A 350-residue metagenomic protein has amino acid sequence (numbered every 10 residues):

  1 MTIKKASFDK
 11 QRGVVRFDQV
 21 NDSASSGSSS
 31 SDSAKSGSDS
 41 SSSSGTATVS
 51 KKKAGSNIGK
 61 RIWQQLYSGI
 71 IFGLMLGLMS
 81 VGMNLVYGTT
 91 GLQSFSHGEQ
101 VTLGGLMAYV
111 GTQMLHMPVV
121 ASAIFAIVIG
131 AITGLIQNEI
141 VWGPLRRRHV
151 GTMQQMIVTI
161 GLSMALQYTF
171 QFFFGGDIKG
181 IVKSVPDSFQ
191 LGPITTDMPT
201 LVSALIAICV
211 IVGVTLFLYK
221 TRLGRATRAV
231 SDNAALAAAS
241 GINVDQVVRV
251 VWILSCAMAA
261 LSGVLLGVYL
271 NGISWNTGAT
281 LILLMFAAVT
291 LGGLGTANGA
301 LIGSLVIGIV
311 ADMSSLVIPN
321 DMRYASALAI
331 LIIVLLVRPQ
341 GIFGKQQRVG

Functional and structural regions predicted by a protein language model:
K5-K10, V15-L78, H149-T152: Membrane-interfacial amphipathic/re-entrant helices at transmembrane-helix boundaries
R61-Q65, L218, R222, W252-V289 (+2 more regions): Inter-helical junctions in multi-pass inner-membrane proteins, predominant in energy-converting antiporter-like
I62-T112, I140-V150, Q154, L291-A297: Single transmembrane alpha-helix segments in multi-pass membrane proteins
L85-G105, H149-M153, L223-A226, V244 (+5 more regions): Short, non-helical or kinked segments that cap or interrupt transmembrane helices
M117-L162, I302-I307, R338-P339: Alpha-helical transmembrane segments within multi-pass membrane transporters and channels
V150-K220, V247-V250, A325, Q346-G350: Transmembrane helix-bundle core of multi-pass membrane transporters and related energy-transducing complexes
T195-I273, A297, I302: Helix-loop-helix "hairpin" substructures at the membrane interface of multi-pass membrane proteins
N243-Q246, N320-G350: Cytosolic-side transmembrane-helix boundaries in multi-pass membrane proteins
